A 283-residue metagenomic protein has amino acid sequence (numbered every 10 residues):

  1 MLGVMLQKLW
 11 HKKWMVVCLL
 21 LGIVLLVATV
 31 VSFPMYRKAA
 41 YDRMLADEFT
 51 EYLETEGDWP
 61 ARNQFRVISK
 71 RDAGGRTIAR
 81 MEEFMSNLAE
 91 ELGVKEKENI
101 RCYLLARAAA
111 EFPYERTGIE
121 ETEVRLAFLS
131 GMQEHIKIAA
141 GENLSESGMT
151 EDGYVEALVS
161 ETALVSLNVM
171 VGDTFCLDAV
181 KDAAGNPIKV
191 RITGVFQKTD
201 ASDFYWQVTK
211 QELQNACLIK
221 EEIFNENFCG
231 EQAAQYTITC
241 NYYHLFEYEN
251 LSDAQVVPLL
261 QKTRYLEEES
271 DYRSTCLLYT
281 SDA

Functional and structural regions predicted by a protein language model:
L2-S281: Membrane transport/envelope proteins' first extracytoplasmic loop
